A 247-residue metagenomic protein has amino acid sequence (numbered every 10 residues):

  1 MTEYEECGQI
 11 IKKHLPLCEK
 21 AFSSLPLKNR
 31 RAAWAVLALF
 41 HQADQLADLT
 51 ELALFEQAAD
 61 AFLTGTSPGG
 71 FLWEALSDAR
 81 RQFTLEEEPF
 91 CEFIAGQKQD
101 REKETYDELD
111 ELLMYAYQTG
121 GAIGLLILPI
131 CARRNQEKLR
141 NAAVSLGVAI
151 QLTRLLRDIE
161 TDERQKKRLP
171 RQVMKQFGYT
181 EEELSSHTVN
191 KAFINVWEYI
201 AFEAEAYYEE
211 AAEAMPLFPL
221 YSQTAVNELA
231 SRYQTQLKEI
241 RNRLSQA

Functional and structural regions predicted by a protein language model:
M1-Q151, L156, E160-A247: Catalytic cores of Mg2+-dependent Asp-rich isoprenoid enzymes
